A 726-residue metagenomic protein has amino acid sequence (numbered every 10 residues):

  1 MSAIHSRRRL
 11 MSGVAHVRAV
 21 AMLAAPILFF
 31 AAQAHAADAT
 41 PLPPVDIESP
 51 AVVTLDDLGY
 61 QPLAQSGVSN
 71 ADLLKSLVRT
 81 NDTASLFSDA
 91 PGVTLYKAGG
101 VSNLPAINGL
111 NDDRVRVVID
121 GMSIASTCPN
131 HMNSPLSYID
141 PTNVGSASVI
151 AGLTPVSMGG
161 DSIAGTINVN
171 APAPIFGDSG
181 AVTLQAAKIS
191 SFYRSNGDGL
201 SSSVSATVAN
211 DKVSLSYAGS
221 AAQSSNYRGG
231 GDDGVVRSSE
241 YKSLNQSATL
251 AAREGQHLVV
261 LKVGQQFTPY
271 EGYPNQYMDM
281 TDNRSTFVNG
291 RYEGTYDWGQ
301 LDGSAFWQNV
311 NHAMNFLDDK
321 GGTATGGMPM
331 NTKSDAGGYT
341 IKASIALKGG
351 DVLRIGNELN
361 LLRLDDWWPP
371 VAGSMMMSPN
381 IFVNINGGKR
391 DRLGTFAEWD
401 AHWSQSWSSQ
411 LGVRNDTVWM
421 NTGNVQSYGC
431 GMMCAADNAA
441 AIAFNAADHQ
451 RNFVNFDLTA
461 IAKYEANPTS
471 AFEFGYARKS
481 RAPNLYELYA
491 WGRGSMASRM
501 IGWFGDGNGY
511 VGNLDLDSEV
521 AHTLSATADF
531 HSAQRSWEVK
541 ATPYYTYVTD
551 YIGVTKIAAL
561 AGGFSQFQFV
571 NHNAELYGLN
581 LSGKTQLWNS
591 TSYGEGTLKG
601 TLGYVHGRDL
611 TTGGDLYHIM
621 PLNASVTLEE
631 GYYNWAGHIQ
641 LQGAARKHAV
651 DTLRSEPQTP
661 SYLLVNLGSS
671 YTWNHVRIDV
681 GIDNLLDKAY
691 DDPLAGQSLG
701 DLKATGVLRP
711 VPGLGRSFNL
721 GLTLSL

Functional and structural regions predicted by a protein language model:
I4, S480-R481, T549, R646-H648 (+1 more regions): C-terminal beta-signal and adjacent terminal beta-strands/loops of Gram-negative outer-membrane beta-barrel proteins
P44-R79, T83, L104, D112: N-terminal periplasmic "start-of-domain" segments of outer-membrane beta-barrel proteins
A84-S123, A151: Extracytoplasmic beta-strand/coil segments of soluble accessory domains associated with Gram-negative outer-membrane
I124-L153: Short acidic/polar hinge/loop motifs at secondary-structure boundaries that mediate gating or recognition
P129, N168, I175-F176, T183-A187 (+5 more regions): Periplasmic-side early beta-strands and strand-to-turn transitions of outer-membrane beta-barrels
S224-Y227, R237-S239, S243, Q256-L301 (+3 more regions): Flexible loop and strand-edge segments within Gram-negative outer membrane beta-barrel domains
Q276-D297, N331-A336, N384-R392, F444-E465 (+9 more regions): Outer-membrane beta-barrel signature, preferentially recognizing the C-terminal barrel domain of Gram-negative
H402-S409, T417-V418, Q534-D651, A689 (+1 more regions): Gram-negative outer-membrane beta-barrel transporters
